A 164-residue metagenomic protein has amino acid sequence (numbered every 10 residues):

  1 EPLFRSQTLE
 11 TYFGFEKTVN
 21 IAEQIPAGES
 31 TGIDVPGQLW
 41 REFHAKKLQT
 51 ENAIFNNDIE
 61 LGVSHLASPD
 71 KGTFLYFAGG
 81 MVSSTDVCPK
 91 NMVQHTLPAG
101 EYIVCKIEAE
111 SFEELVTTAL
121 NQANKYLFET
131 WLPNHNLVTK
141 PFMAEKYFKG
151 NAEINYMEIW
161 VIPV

Functional and structural regions predicted by a protein language model:
E1-V164: A solvent-exposed interaction/effector surface
